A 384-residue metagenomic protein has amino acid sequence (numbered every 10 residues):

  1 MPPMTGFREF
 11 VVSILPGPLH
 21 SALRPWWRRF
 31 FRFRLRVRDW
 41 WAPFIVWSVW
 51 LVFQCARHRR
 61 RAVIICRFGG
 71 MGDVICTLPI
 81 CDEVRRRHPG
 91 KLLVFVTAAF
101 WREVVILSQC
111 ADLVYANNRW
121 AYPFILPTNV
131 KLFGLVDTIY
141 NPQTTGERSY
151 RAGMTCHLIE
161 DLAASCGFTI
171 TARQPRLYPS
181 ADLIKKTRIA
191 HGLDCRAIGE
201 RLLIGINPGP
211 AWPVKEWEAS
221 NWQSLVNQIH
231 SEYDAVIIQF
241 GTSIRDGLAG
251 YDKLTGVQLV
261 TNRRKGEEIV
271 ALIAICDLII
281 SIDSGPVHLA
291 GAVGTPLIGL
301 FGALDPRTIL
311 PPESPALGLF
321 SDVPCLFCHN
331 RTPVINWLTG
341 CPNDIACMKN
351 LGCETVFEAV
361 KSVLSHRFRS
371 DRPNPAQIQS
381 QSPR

Functional and structural regions predicted by a protein language model:
P2-R384: Catalytic machinery of carbohydrate-active enzymes, primarily nucleotide-sugar-dependent glycosyltransferases
